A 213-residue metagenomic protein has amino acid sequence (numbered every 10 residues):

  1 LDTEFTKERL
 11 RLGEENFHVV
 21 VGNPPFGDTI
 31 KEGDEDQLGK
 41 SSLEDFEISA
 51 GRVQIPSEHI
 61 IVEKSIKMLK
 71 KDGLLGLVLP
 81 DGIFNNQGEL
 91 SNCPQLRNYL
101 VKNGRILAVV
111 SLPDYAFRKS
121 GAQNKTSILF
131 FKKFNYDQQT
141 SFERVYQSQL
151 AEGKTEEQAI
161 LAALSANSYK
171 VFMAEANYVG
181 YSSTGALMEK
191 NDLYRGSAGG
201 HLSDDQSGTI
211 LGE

Functional and structural regions predicted by a protein language model:
L1-D2: Conserved SAM-binding strand-loop segment of SAM-dependent methyltransferases
F5-T6, L10-E213: A conserved structural/catalytic subdomain of Rossmann-like adenosyl-cofactor enzymes
